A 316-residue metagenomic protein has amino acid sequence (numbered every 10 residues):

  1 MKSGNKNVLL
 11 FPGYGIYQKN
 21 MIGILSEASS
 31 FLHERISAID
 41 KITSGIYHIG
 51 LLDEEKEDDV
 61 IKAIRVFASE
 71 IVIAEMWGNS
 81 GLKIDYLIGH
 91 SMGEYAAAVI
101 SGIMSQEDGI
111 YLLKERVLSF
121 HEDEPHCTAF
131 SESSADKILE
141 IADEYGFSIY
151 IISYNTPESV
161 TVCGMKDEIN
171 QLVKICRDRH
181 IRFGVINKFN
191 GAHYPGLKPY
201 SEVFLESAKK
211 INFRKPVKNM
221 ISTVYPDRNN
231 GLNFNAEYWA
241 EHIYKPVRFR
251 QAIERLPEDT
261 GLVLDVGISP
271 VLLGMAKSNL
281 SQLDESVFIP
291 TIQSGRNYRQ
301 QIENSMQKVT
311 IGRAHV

Functional and structural regions predicted by a protein language model:
K2-E140, R182-N187, V263-M275, P290-Y298 (+1 more regions): FabD-like malonyl-/acyl-CoA
G89, Y150-N155, V160, V185: Short beta-strand
E124-T128, P157-S159, A236: Short, solvent-exposed beta-strand edge segments and adjacent coil->beta transition regions
S134-A135, G164-N170: Helix N-cap motif at beta-to-alpha junctions
I141-I149, N212-F213: Short secondary-structure junctions
A142-Y145, I169-H180: Short amphipathic alpha-helices in soluble, non-transmembrane regions that often serve as interface/regulatory elements
I181-V266, P270, G274-M275, I289-R313: Acyltransferase
M275-L283: Conserved loop-alpha-helix segment in the C-terminal half of the alpha/beta-hydrolase fold that carries the catalytic
